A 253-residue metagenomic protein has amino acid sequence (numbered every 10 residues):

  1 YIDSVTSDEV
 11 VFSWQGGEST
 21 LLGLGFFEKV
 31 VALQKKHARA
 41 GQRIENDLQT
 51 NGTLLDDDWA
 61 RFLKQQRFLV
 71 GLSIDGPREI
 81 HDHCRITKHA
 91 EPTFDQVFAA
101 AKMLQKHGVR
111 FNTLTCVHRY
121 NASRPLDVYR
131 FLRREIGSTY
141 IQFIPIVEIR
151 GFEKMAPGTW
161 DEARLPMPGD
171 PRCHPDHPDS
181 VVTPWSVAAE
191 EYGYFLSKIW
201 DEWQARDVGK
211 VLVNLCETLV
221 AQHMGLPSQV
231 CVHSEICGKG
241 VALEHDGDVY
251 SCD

Functional and structural regions predicted by a protein language model:
I2-Q15, L22-P171: Radical SAM/AdoMet-radical enzyme domain recognition
G17, C116, L215-T218: Short, well-ordered beta-to-alpha junction loops that form the rim of enzyme active sites and present histidine/acidic
S19-T20, S251: Proline-centered helix-kink/hinge sites
T20, A90, W185, A189: Short acidic-aromatic active-site loops that bind/stabilize oxyanions
E162-D253: A C-terminal junction/extension of Radical SAM enzymes
